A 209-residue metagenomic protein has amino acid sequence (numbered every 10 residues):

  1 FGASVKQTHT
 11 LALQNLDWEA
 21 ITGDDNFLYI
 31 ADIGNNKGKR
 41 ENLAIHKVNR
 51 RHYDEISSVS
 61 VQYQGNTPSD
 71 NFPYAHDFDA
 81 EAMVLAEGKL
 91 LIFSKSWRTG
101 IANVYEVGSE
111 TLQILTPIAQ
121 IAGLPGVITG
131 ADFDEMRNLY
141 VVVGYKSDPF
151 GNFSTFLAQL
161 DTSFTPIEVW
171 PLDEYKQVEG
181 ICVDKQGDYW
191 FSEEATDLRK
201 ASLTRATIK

Functional and structural regions predicted by a protein language model:
F1-K209: Sequence/structural signature of beta-propeller domains
